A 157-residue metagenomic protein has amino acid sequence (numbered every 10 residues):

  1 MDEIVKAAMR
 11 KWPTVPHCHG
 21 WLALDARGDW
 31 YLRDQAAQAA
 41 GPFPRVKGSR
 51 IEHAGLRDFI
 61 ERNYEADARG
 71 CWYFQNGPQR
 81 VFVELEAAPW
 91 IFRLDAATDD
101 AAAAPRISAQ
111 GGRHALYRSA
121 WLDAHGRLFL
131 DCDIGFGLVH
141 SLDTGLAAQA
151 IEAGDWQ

Functional and structural regions predicted by a protein language model:
M1-A54: Long alpha-helical, hydrophobic tracts
P16-G20, A54-R62, Q110-L122: Short small/polar-residue motifs
G20, G70-W72, R118, L128: Residue-level detector of beta-strand structural context in well-folded domains
D29-R33, G41-W90: Short, well-structured hydrophobic secondary-structure segments
Y31-L32, Y73-Q75, I107, L128-C132: Generic recognition of long tandem-repeat/solenoid scaffolds
Q38-G41, Q79-L85, I134-D143: Short, surface-exposed beta-strand/loop "edge" segments at domain boundaries and coil↔beta transitions
A88-W121: Surface-exposed beta-loop interaction hotspot
S108, H114-Q157: Glycine-rich, aromatic-bearing surface loops/beta-hairpins
